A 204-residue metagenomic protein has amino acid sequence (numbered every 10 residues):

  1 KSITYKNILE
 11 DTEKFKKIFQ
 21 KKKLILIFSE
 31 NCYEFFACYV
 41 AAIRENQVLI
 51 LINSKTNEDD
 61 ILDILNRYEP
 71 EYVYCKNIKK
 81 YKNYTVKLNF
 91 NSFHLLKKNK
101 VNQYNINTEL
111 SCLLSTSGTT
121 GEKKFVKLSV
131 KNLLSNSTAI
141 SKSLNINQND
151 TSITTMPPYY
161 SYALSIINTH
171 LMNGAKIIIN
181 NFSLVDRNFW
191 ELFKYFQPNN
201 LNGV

Functional and structural regions predicted by a protein language model:
K1-Q20, D59-L62, L128-K131: Conserved AMP-binding/adenylate-forming core of the ANL superfamily
T4-Y5, S111-T138: Conserved AMP-binding A3 loop
K14-T56, T155-P157: Conserved AMP-binding/adenylate-forming
I25, A42, L110, T116-T119 (+3 more regions): Conserved S/T- and glycine-rich ATP-binding loop of Class I adenylate-forming
E69-V73, Q197-P198: Proline-aspartate-enriched helix->loop->beta-strand connector
K97-S115, E122, N145-T151: Conserved pre-ATP/AMP-binding loop-to-beta segment of ANL
L134-T151, S161-N202: Conserved AMP-binding/adenylation subdomain of ANL enzymes
